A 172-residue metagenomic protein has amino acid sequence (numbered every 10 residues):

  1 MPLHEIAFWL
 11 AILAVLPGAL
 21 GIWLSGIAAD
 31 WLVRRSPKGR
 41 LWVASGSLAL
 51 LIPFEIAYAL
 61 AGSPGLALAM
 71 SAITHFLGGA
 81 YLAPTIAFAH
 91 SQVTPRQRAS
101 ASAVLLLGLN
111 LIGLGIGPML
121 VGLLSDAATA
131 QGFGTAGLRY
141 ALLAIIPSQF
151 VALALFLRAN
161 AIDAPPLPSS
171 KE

Functional and structural regions predicted by a protein language model:
M1-P17, W42-A44, A136-L143: Loop-to-transmembrane helix entry
L3-E5, P95-L105: Loop-to-transmembrane helix entry/capping segments in MFS-fold secondary transporters and related SLC/MFSD carriers
A14-I22, L106-P118: Glycine-rich segments within core transmembrane alpha-helices of 12-TM secondary carriers
G21-P37, S125-D126: Helix-to-loop junctions at the C-terminal end of transmembrane segments in multipass secondary transporters
V33-R35, A89-R98: Paired intracellular helix-loop junctions of major facilitator superfamily
P37-T85: C-terminal transmembrane helical hairpin of 12-TM major facilitator-type secondary transporters
G39-W42, L123-P147: A membrane-interface helix-boundary motif in multi-pass transporters
I52-A61, L142-E172: Multi-pass alpha-helical transporter architecture, strongest for 12-TM Major Facilitator/SLC carriers used
